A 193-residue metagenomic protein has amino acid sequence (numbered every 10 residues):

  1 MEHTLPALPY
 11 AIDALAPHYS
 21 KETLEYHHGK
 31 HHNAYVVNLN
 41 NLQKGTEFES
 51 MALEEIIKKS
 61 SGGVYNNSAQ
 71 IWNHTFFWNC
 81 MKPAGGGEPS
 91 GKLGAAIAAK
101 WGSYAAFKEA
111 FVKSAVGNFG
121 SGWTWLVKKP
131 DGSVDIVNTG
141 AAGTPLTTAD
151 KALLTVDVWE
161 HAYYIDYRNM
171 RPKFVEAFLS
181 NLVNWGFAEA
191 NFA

Functional and structural regions predicted by a protein language model:
M1-A193: Feature for soluble, non-membrane regions of globular proteins
